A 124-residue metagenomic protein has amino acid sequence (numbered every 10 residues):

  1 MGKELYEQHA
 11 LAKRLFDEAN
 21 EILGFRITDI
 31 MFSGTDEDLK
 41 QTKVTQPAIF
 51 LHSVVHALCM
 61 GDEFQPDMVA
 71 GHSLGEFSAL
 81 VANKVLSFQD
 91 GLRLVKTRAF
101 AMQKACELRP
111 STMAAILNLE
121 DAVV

Functional and structural regions predicted by a protein language model:
M1-A70, L119: Helix-rich "cap/lid" substructures immediately adjacent to catalytic or cofactor-binding pockets
K3, Q41, A79, T112-A115: Conserved short-loop catalytic and cofactor-binding motifs
E18, H52-V55, F77, D90 (+1 more regions): Residues within well-formed alpha-helices
E21-F25, N83-V124: Alpha/beta catalytic cores of group-transfer enzymes, especially the acyltransferase/condensing modules of polyketide
G34-T35, S73, V95-R98: A general structural motif at alpha-helix termini
E37-Q41, A79, N83, L108: Short amphipathic alpha-helical segments at helix-loop
H72-V81, V85-L86: Glycine-rich nucleophile elbow surrounding the catalytic serine of serine-hydrolase chemistry
